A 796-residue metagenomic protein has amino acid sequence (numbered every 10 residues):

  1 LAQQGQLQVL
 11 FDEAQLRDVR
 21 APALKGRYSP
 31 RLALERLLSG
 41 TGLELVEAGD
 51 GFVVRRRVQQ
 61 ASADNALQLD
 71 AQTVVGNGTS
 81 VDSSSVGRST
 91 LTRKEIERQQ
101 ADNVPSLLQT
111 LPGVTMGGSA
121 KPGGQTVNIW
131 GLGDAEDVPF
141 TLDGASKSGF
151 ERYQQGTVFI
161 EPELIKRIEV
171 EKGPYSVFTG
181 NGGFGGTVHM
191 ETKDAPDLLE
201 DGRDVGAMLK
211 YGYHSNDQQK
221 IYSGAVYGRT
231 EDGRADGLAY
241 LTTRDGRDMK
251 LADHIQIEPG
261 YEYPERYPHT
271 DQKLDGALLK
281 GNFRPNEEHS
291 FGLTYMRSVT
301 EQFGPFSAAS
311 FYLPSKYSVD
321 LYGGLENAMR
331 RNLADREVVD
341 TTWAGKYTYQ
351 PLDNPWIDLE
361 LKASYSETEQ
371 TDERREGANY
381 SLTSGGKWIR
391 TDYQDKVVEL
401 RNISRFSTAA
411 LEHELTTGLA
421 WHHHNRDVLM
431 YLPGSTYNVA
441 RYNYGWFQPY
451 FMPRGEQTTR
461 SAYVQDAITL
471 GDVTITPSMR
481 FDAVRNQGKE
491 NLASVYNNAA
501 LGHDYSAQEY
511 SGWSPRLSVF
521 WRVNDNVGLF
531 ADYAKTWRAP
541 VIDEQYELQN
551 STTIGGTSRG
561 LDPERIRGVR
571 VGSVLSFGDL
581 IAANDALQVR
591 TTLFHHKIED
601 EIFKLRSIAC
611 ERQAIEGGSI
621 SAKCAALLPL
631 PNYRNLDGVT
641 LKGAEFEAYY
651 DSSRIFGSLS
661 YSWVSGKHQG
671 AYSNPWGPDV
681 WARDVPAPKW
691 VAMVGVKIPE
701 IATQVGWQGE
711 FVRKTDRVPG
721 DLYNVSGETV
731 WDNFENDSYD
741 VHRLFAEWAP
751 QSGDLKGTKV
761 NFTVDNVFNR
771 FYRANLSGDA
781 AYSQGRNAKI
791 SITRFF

Functional and structural regions predicted by a protein language model:
Q4-G5, R55-E97, A135, L580: Short, acidic, small-residue-rich periplasmic hinge/interaction motif at the N-terminus of Gram-negative outer-membrane
V19, D82-L91, I96-N103, G118-E163 (+1 more regions): Flexible, glycine/serine/threonine-rich loop segments and coil->beta-strand junctions that form periplasmic-facing
G144, T270, R284-E287, R336 (+6 more regions): Conserved C-terminal beta-signal and adjacent last beta-strands/turns of outer-membrane beta-barrel proteins
G149-E151, L164-K166, K172, V177-P264 (+1 more regions): Outer-membrane beta-barrel translocator/receptor signature
S215-G246, I257-S307, F311, V339-T341 (+4 more regions): Transmembrane beta-barrel wall of Gram-negative outer-membrane proteins
R247, K346-Y349, D358-E376, G528-A534 (+3 more regions): Membrane-embedded beta-barrel scaffold of Gram-negative outer-membrane proteins
E288-L352, T368-Y393: Flexible loop and strand-edge segments within Gram-negative outer membrane beta-barrel domains
N402, A410, D472, V484 (+2 more regions): Gram-negative outer-membrane beta-barrel transporters
